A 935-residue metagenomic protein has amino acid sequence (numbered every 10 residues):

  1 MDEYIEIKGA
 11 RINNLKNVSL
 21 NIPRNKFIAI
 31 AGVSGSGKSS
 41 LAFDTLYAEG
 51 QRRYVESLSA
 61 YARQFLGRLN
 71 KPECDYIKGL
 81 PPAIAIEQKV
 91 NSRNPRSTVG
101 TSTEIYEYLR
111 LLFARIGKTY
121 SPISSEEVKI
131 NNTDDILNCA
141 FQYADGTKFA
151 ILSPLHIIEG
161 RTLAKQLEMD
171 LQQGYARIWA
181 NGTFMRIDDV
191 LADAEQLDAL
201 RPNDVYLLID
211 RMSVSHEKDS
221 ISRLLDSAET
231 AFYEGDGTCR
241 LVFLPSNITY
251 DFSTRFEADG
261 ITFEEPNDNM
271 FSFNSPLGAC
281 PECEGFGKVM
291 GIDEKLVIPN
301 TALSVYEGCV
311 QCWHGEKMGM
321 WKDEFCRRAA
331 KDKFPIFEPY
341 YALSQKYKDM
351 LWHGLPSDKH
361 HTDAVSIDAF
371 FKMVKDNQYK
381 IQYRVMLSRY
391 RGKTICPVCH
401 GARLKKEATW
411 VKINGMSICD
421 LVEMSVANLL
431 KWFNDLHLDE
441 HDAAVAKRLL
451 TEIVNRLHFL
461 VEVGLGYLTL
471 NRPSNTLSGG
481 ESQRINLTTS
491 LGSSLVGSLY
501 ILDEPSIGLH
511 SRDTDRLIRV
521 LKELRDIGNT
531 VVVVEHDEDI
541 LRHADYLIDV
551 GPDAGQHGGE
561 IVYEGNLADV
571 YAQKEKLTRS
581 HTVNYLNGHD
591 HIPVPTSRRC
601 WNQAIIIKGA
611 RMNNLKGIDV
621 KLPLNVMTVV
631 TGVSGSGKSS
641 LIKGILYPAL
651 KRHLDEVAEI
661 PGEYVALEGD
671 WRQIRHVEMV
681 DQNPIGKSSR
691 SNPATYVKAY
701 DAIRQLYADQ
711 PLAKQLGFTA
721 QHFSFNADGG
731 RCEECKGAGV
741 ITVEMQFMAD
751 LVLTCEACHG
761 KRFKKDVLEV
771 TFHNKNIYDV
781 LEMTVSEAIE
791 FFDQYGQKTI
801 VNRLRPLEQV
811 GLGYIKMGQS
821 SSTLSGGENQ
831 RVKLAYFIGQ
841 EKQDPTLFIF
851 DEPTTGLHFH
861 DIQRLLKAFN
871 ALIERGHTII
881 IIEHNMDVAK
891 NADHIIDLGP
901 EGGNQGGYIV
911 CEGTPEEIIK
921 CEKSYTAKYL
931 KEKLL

Functional and structural regions predicted by a protein language model:
M1-L935: Conserved phosphate-binding elements of NTP-dependent enzyme cores
